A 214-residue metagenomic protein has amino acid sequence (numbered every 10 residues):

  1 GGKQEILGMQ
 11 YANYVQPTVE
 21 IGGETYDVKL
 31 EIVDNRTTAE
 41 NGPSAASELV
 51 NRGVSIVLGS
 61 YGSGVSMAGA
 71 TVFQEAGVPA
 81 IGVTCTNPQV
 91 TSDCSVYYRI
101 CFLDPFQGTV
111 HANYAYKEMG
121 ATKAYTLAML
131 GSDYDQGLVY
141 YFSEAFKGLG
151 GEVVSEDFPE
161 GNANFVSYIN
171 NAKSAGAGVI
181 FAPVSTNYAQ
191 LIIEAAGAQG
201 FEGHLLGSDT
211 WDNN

Functional and structural regions predicted by a protein language model:
G1-L7, S132-G137: Glycine- and acidic-residue-enriched helix-capping/strand-helix junction motifs
K3-L7, T18-T91, F158-F165, N187-Q190: Beta-alpha junction/loop-to-helix N-cap segments that form part of ligand/metal-binding clefts
Q10-T18, S47-S55, A70-V78, N113-A121 (+3 more regions): Sec-exported extracytoplasmic/periplasmic mature domains
Y26-L30, T122-A124, V153-V154, G203: Residue-level recognition of the N-termini of beta-strands and the immediately preceding loop/turn
L49-Y61, I81-V83, K123-A128, G176-T186 (+2 more regions): Periplasmic-binding protein-like
V72-F73, L138-N214: Extracellular/periplasmic bilobed ligand-binding domains
T86-T91, F106, W211-N214: Short gly/pro/ser/thr-enriched loop/turn and capping motifs at secondary-structure boundaries
Y97-E160, V179: An alpha-beta-alpha
